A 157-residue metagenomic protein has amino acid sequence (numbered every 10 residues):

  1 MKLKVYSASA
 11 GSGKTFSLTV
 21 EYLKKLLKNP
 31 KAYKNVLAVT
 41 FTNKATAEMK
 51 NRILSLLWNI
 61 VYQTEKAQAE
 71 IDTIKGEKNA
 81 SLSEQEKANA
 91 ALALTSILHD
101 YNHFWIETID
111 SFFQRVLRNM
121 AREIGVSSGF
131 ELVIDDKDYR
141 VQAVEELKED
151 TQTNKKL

Functional and structural regions predicted by a protein language model:
M1-E123: P-loop NTPase Walker
T40, I106, F112-L157: DNA-processing P-loop NTPase/helicase core
